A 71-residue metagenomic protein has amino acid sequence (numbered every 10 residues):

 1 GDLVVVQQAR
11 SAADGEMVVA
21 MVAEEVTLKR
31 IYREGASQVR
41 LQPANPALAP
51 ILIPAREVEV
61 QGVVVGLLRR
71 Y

Functional and structural regions predicted by a protein language model:
D2-Y71: Acidic/glycine-rich C-terminal interaction modules and beta/coil loop segments that lie outside canonical DNA-binding
